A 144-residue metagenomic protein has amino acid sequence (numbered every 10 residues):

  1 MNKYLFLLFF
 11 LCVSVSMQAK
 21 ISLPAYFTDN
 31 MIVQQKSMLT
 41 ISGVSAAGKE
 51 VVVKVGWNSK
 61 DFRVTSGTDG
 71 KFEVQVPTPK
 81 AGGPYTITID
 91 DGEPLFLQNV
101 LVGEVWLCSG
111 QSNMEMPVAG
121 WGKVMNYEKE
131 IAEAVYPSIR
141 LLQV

Functional and structural regions predicted by a protein language model:
Y4-V13: Sec-dependent N-terminal signal peptides
V13-S14, W121: Single-residue recognition of alpha-helix boundary sites
V15-A19: Sec/Tat signal peptide C-region and signal peptidase I cleavage site
K20-V144: Cell-envelope and extracellular/periplasmic
